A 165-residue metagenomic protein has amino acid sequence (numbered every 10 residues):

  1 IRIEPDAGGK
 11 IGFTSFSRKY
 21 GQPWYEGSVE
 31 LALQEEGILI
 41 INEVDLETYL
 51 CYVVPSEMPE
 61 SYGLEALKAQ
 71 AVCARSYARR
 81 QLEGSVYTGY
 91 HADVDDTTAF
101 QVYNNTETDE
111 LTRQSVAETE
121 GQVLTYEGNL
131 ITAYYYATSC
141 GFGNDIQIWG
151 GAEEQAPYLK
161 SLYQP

Functional and structural regions predicted by a protein language model:
I1-P165: Conserved, single-site charged/polar hotspot
